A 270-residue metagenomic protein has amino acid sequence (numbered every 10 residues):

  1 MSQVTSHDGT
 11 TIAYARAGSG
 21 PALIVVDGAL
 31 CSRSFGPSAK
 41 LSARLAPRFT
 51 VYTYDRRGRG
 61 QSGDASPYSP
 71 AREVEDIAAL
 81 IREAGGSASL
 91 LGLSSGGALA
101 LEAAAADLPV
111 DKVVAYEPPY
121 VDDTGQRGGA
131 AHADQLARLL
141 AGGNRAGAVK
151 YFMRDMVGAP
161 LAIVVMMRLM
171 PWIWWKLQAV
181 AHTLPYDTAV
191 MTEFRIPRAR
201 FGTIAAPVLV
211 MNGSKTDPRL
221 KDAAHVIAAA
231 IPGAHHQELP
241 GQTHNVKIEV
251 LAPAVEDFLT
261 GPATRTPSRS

Functional and structural regions predicted by a protein language model:
Q3-G63: Conserved HGGG/HGGXW glycine-rich cap/lid loop of the alpha/beta-hydrolase fold
A43, Y52-S89: Active-site loop/oxyanion-hole signature of alpha/beta-hydrolase fold enzymes
S87-G125: Conserved hydrolase catalytic core segment
P118-W172, Y186-T188: Helix-rich cap/lid subdomain of alpha/beta-hydrolase
W172-I196: Hydrophobic, aromatic-rich cap/lid helix
I204, V210-N212: Short beta-strand/loop motif that positions the catalytic acidic residue of the alpha/beta-hydrolase fold
D217-A223: Conserved alpha/beta-hydrolase "acid-adjacent" motif
G233-S270: Catalytic active-site module of serine/aspartate enzymes centered on a nucleophile-bearing elbow/loop
